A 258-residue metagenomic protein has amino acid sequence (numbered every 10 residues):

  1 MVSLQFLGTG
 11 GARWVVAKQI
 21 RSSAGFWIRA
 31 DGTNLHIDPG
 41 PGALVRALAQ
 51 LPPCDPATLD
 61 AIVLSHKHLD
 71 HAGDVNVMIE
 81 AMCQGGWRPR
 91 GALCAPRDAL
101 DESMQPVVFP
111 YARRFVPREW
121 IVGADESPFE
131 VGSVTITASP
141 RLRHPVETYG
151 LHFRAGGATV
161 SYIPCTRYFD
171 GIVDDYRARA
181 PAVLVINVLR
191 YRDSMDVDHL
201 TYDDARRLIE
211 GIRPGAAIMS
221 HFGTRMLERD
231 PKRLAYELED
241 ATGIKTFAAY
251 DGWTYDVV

Functional and structural regions predicted by a protein language model:
V2-L51, T148-C165, V183: Conserved beta-strand hairpin/beta-sheet module of binuclear metal-dependent hydrolase folds, prominently
W14, V45, A72, S103 (+2 more regions): Glycine/Thr-rich phosphate-binding loops of Rossmann-like dinucleotide-binding domains
H36-G40, L59-D70, S161-T166, L184-V188 (+2 more regions): Active-site neighborhood of phospho(di)ester-bond hydrolases with catalytic His/Asp-centered motifs
G42-A92, A180-V183: Active-site metal-binding motif and surrounding structural segment of the metallo-beta-lactamase
L48-C54, P128-G132, V173-A178: Short amphipathic alpha-helix with an adjacent loop that forms part of the alpha/beta core around
R88-T148, A155-G156, A249-G252: Metallo-beta-lactamase
Y168-T254: Cap/insert and terminal regions of metallo-dependent hydrolase folds
